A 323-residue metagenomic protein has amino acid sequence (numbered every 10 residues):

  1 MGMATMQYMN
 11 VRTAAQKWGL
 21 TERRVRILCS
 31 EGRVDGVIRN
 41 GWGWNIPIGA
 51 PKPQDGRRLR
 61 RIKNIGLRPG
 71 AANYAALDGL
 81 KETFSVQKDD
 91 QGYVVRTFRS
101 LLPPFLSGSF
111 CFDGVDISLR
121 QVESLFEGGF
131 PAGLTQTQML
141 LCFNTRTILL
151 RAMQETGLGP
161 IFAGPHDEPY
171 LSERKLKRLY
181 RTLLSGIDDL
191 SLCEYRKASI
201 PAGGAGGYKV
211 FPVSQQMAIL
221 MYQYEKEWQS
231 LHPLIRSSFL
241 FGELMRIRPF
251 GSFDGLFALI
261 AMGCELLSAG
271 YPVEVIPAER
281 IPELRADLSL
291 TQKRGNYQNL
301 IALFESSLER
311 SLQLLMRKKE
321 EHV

Functional and structural regions predicted by a protein language model:
G2-K17, E22-I27, E31-R33, N40 (+1 more regions): FIC/Doc superfamily catalytic core
